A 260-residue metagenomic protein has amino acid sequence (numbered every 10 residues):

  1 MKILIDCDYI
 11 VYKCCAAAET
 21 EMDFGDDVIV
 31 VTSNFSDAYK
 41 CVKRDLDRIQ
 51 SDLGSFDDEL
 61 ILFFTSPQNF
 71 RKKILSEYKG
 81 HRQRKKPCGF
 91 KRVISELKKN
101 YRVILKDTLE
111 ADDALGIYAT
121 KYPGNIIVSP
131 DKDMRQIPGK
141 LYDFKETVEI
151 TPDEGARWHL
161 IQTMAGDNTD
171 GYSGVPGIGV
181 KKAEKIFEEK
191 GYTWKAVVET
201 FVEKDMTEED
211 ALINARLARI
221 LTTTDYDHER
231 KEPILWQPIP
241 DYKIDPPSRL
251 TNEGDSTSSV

Functional and structural regions predicted by a protein language model:
M1-S95: Domain-level signal for Mg2+-assisted phosphodiester chemistry and nucleotide/NA-binding surfaces in nucleic-acid
I3-L4, P247-S256, V260: Short Gly/Ser/Thr- and charged-rich N-terminal loops/segments that act as flexible capping/hinge elements
V28-V30, F56-D57, G80-P246: Extended two-metal-dependent nuclease catalytic cores across DNA- and RNA-processing enzymes
